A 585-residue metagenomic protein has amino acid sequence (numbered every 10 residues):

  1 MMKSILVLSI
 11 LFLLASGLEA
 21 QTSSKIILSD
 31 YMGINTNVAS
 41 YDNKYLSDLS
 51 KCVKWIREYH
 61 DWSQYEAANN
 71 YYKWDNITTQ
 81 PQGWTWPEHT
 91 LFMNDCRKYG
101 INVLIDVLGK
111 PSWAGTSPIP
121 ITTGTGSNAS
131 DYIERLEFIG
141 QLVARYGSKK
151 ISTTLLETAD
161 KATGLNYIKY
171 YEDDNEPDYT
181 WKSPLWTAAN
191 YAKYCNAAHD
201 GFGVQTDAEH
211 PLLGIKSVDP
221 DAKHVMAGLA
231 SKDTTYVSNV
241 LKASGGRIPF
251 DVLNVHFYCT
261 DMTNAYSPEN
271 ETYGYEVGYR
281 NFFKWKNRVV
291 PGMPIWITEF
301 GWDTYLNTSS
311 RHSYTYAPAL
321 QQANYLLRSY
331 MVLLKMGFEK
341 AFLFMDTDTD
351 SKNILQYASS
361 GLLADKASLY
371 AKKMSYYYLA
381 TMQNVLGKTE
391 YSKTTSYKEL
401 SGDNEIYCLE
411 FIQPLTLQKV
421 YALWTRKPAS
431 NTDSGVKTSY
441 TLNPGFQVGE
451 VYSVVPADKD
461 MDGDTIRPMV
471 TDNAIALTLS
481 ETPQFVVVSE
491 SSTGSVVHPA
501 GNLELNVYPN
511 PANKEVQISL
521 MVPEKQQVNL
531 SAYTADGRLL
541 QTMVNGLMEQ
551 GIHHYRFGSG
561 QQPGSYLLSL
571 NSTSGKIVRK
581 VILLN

Functional and structural regions predicted by a protein language model:
I5-A15: Sec-dependent N-terminal signal peptides
Q21-D61: Boundary/entry segment of secreted carbohydrate-active catalytic domains
K51-T263: Substrate-binding cleft and catalytic face of glycoside hydrolase catalytic domains, especially the flexible beta-alpha
V255-S310, E339, L343: Glycoside hydrolase catalytic-domain groove-lining segments
W302-D303, T308-A380, S396-L400: Aromatic/acidic polysaccharide-binding cleft in carbohydrate-active enzymes
E399-Q447, F485, S489: Carbohydrate-binding surface patches
D464-T493: C-terminal beta-strand-rich structural cap/linker in extracellular carbohydrate-active enzymes
P499-Y508, A512-N585: C-terminal outer-membrane/trafficking sorting elements
